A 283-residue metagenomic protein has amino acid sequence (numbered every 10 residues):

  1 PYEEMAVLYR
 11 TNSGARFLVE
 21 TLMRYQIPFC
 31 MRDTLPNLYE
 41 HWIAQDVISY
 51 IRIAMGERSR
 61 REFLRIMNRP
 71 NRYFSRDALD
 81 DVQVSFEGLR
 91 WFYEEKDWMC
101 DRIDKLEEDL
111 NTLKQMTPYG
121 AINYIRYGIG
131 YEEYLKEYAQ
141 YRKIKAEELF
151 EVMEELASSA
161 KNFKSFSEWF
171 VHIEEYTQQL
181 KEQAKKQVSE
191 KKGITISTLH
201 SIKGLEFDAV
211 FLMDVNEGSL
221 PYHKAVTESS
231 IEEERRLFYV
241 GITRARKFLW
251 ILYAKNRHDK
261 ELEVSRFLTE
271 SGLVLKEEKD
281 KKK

Functional and structural regions predicted by a protein language model:
P1-E57, I144, I194, L205-F207: Conserved motor-region signature of P-loop NTPase helicases/translocases
P1-L8, L64, F92-E94, E133-R142: Inter-lobe coupling/hinge region of RecA-like P-loop helicase motors
Q45-D46, I194-Y222: A short beta-strand element within the Helicase C-terminal
R61-E87: Helix-hairpin-helix
E95-K203, Y222, F248, K279-K282: Accessory C-terminal helicase-associated subdomains
V215-K283: C-terminal accessory regions
